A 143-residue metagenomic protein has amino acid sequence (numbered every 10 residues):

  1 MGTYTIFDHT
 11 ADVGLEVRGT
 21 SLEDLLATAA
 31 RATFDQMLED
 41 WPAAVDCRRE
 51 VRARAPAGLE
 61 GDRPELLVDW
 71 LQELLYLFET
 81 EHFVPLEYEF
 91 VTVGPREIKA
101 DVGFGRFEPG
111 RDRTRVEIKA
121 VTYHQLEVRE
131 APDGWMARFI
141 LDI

Functional and structural regions predicted by a protein language model:
G2-I143: N-terminal intrinsically disordered, cationic/polar leader segments that include organellar targeting peptides
